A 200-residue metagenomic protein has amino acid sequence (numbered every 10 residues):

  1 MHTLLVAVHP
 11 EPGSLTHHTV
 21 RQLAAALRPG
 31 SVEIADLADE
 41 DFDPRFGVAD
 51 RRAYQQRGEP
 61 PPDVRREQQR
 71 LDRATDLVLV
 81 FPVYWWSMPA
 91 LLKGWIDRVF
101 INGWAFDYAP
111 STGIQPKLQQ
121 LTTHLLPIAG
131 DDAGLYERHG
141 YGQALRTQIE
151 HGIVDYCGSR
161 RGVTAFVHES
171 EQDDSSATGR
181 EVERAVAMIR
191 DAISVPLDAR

Functional and structural regions predicted by a protein language model:
M1-W104, S175, G179-R200: N-terminal beta1-alpha1-beta2 submodule of the flavodoxin-like/Rossmannoid cofactor-binding fold
A7-H9, P127-G130, F166-S170: Short, histidine-centered active-site or binding-site loop motifs used for metal coordination, general acid-base
G30, A74, V80, L121 (+1 more regions): A structural motif corresponding to the C-terminal end of an alpha-helix and its immediate exit/capping segment
I34-D36, L125, V163-F166: Structural signal for conserved beta-strand scaffold positions within catalytic alpha/beta enzyme cores
N102-D107, S159-V163: Short, structured loop/turn "capping" segments at alpha-beta junctions
D107-C157: Short, glycine-/small-residue-rich phosphate/pyrophosphate-handling segment
L135-R200: Glycine-rich phosphate/pyrophosphate-binding loop and the adjoining helix
